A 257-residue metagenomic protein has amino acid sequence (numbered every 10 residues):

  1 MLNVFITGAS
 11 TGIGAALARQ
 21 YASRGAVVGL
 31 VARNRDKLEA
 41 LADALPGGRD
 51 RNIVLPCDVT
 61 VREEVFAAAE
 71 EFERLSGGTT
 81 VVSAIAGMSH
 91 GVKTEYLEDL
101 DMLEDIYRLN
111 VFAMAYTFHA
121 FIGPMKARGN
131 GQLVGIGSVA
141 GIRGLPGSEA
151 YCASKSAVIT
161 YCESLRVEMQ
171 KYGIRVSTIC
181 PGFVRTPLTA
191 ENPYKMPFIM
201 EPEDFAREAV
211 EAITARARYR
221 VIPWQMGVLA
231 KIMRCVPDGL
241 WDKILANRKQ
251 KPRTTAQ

Functional and structural regions predicted by a protein language model:
G8-T11: Conserved glycine-rich cofactor-binding loop
R24-L41: Conserved glycine-rich Rossmann-like NAD(P)H-binding loop of the short-chain dehydrogenase/reductase
L45-E63: Rossmann-fold cofactor-recognition segment
A67-E71, K93-L97, D101-R108: Active-site Tyr-X3-Lys motif and surrounding loop/helix of classical short-chain dehydrogenase/reductase
M88, D99-A115, N130, V134 (+1 more regions): Catalytic Tyr-X3-Lys loop
F118, S154: Active-site helix of classical SDR
S138: Residue(s) in the substrate-gating loop at a strand-loop-helix junction that position the organic substrate next
T178, Y194-A230: C-terminal helical subdomain
